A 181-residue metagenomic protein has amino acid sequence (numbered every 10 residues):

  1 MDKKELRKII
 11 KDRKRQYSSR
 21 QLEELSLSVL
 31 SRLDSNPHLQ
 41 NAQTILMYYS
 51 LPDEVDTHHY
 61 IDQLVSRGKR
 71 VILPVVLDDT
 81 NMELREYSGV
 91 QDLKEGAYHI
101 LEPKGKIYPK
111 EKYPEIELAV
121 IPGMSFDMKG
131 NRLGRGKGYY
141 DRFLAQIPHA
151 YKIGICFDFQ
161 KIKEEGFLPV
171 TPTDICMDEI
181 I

Functional and structural regions predicted by a protein language model:
M1-P114: N-terminal active-site beta-alpha-beta segment that forms phosphate/nucleotide-binding and substrate-recognition loops
E5, D12, S66, P114-A119 (+2 more regions): Surface-exposed, charge/polar-rich loops and edge strands
D56-H59, E83, K129-R132, E164-E165: Short glycine-/acidic-enriched loop or helix-start segments at secondary-structure transitions that form or flank
M124: Active-site/ligand-binding-proximal alpha/beta "capping" segment
G136: Short polar/charged helix/loop
